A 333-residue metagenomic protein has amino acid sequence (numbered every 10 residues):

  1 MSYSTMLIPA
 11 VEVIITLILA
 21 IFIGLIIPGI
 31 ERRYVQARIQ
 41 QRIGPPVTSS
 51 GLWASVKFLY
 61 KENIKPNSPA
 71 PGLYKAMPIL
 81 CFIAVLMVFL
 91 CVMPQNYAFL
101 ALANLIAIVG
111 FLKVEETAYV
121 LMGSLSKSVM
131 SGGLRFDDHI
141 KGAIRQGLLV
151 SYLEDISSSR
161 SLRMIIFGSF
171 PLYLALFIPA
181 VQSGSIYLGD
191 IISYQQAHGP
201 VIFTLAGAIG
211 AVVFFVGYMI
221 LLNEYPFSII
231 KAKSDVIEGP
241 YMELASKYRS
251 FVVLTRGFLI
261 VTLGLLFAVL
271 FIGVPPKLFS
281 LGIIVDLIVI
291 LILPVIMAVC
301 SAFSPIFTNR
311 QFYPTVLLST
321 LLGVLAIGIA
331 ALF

Functional and structural regions predicted by a protein language model:
S2-P9, F82, F99-A101, L176-G207: Juxtamembrane/interfacial segments at transmembrane-helix boundaries in multi-pass membrane proteins
A10-L25, F99-V114, G199-L221, L281-G282: Alpha-helical transmembrane segments
E31-E62: Membrane-interface amphipathic/juxtamembrane segments adjacent to transmembrane helices
V56-L73, L148-S159, P240, L244: Cytosolic juxtamembrane amphipathic/interface segments immediately preceding and feeding into a transmembrane helix
L174-P179, G323-F333: Hydrophobic alpha-helical transmembrane segments in multi-pass integral membrane proteins
A197-A208, V236-V261, L281: Membrane-water interface at loop-to-transmembrane-helix junctions
I220-L221, F227, K247-L281, V289-A298: Alpha-helical transmembrane segments of helical membrane proteins, especially in multi-pass transport, channel
M297-G323: Interfacial loop-to-transmembrane junctions
